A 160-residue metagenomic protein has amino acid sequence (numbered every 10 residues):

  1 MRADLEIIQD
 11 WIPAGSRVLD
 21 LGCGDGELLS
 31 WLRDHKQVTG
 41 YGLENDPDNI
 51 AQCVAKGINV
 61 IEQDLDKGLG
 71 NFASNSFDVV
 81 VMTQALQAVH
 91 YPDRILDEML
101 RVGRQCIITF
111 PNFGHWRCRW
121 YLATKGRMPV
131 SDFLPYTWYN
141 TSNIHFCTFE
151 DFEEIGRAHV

Functional and structural regions predicted by a protein language model:
M1-G15: Conserved alpha-helix/loop element of class I SAM-dependent methyltransferases that forms part of the SAM/SAH-binding
G22-G24: Class I SAM-dependent methyltransferase "Motif I" SAM/SAH-binding loop
G26-S30: Glycine-rich SAM-binding Motif I of class I
W31-G68: Class I SAM-dependent methyltransferase SAM/SAH-binding core
G68-S74: Short conserved loop adjoining the S-adenosyl-L-methionine
V79-Y91: A short SAM/SAH-binding and catalytic strip from SAM-dependent methyltransferases
D93-R101, Q105-H159: S-adenosyl-L-methionine-dependent methyltransferase catalytic module, highlighting the catalytic core
